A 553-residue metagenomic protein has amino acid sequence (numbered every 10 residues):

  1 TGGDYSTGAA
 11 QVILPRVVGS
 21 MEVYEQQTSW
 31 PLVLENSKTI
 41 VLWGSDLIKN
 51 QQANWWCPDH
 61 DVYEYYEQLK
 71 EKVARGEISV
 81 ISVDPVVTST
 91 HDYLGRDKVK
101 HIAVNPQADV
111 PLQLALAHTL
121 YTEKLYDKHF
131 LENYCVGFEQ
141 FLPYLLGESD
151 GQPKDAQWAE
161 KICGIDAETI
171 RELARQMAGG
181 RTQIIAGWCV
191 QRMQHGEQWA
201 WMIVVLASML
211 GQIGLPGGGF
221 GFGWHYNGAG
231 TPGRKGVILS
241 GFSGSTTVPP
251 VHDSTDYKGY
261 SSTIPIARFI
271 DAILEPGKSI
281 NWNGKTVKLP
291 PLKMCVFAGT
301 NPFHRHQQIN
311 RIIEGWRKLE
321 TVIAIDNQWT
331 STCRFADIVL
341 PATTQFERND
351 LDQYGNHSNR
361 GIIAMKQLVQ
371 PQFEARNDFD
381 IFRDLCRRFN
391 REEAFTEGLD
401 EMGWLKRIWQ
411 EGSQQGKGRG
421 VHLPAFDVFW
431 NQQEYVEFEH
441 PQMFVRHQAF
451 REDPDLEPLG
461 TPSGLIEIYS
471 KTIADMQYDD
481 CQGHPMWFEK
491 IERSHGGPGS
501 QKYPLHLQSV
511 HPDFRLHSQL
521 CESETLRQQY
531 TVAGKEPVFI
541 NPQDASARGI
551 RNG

Functional and structural regions predicted by a protein language model:
T1-E71, R75-V83, T90, V110-L114 (+3 more regions): Extended redox/cofactor-interaction regions of prokaryotic respiratory oxidoreductases
L34, A74-S82, V86-G179: Long, well-ordered, tryptophan-enriched scaffold segments
D46, R96-K98, F138, Q152-W158 (+2 more regions): Flexible glycine/proline-enriched surface loops and loop-helix/loop-strand junctions
A117-K124, S149, A167, A174-R181 (+4 more regions): Structural signal for hydrophobic packing residues in well-ordered secondary-structure cores of soluble enzyme domains
H118, E123-A167, H252-T255, L368-E467 (+3 more regions): N-terminal leader/propeptide and maturation segments of large enzyme subunits in energy/redox metabolism and hydrolases
A159-I162, G187-H195, Y226-G228, T300-F303: Conserved short loop/turn motifs at secondary-structure junctions
D337: Catalytic, metal-anchored helix/loop core of enzyme active sites in primary metabolism
F346-P371, I381, C386: Glycine/threonine-rich phosphate-binding loop and adjacent beta-strand/alpha-helix elements that clamp
